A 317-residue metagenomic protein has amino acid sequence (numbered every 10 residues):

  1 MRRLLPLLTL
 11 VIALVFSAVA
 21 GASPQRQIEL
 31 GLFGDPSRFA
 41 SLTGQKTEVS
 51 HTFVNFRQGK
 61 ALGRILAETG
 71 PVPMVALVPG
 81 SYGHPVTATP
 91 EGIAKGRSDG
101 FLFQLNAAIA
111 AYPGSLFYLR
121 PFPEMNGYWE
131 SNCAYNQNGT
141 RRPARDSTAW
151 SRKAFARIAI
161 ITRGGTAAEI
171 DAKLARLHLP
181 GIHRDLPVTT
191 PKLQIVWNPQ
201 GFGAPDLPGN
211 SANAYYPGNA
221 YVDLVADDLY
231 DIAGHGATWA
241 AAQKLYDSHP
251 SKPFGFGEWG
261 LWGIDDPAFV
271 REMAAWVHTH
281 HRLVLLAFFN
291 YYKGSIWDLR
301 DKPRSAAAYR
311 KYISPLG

Functional and structural regions predicted by a protein language model:
M1-L8: Bacterial N-terminal signal peptides that target proteins for export
L8-S17: Bacterial N-terminal signal peptides
A22-A61: Boundary/entry segment of secreted carbohydrate-active catalytic domains
Q25-F33, F117-Y118, P253-G317: Substrate-binding cleft of secreted/luminal carbohydrate-active enzymes
S50, L119, D223-V225, L286: Conserved, mostly hydrophobic/aromatic
G59-V78, P217-D266: Glycoside hydrolase catalytic-domain groove-lining segments
A61-I182, T189-L193, L286-F289, D298-Y309: Substrate-binding cleft of extracellular glycoside hydrolase catalytic domains
S151-K244, D265-R271: Extracellular glycoside hydrolase catalytic/binding regions
